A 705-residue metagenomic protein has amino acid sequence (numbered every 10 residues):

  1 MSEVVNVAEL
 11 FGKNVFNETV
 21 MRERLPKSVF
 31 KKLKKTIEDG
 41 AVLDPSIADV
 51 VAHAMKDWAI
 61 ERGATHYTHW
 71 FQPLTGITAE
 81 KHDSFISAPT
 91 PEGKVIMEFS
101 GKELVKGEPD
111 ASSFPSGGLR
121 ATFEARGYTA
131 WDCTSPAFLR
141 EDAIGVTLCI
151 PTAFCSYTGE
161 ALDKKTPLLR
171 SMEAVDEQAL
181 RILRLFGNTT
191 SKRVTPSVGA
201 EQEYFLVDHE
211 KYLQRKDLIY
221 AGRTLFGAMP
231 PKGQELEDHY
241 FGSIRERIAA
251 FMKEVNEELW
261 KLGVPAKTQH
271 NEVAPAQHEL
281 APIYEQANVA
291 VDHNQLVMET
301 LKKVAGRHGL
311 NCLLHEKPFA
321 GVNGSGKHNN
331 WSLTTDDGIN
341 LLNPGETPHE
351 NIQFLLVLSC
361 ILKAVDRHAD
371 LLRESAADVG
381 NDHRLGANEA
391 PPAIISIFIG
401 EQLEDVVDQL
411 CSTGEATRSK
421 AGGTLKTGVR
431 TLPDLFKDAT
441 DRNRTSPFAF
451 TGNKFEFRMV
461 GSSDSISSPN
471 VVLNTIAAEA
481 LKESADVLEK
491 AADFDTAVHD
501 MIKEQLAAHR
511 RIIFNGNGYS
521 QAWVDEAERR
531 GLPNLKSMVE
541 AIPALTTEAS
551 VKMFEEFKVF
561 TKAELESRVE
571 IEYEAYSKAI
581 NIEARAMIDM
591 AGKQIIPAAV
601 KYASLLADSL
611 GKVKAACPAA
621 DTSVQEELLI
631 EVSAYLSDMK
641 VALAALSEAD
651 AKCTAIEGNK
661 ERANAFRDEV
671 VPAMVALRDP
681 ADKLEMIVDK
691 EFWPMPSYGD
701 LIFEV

Functional and structural regions predicted by a protein language model:
M1-E9, E704-V705: Basic/polar N-terminal segments that are highly enriched at the extreme N-terminus, encompassing both cleavable
L10-A125: Active-site core of metal-dependent hydrolases
I47, F71, S100, P282 (+5 more regions): Active-site proximal loops enriched in glycine and acidic residues that flank catalytic Cys/His/Asp and coordinate
A64, T68-W70, H293-R307, L333 (+3 more regions): Hydrophobic/aromatic-rich, well-ordered segments within soluble, folded domains that form packed cores
G76-E92, P109-S112, G117, R215 (+4 more regions): Short linear, low-complexity motifs centered on an aromatic residue
A88-F123, E237, C360-I361, A485-D493 (+2 more regions): Short, intrinsically disordered, low-complexity segments enriched in Ser/Thr and Pro
R126-L314, N323-G326, L333-E570: Glycine-rich, acidic/polar active-site loops that bind/position phosphate-bearing ligands
I502-V705: C-terminal amphipathic alpha-helical interaction region
